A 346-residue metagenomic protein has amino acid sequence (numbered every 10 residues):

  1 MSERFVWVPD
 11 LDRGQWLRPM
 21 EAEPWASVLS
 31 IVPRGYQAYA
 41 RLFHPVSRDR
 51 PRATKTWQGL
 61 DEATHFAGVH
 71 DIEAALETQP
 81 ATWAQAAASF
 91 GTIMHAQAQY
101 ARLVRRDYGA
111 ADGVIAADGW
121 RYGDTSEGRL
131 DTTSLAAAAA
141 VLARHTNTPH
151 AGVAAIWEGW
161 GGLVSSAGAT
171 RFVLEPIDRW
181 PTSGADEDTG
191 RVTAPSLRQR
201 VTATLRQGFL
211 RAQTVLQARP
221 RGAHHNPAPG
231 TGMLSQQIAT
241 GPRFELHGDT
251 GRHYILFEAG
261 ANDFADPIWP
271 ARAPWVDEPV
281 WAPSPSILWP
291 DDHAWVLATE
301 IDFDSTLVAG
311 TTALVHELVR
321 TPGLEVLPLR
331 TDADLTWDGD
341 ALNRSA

Functional and structural regions predicted by a protein language model:
M1-E3, S345-A346: Polar low-complexity intrinsically disordered regions
S2-P270: Extended, low-hydrophobicity segments enriched in charged/polar residues
D49, L163, E278, L335-G339: Short, surface-exposed, charged/polar-biased interaction segments
D118, M233, Q237, D277 (+3 more regions): Alpha-helical context
A259-L314: Amphipathic protein-protein interaction modules
H293-A346: Alpha-helical oligomerization segments
